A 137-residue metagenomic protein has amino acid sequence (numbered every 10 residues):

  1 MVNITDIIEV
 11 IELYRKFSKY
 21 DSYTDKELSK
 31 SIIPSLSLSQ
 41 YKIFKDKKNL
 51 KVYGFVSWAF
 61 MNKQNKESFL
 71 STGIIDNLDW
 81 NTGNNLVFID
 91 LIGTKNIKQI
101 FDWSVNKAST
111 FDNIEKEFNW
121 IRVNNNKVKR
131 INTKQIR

Functional and structural regions predicted by a protein language model:
M1-S29: Short amphipathic alpha-helix that is part of the acyltransferase structural core
V2-N3, K30-S35, K107-I114: Short linear motifs in intrinsically disordered
E27, L36-S39, G83, Q99: Short, well-structured alpha-helical interface segments that form or flank functional binding sites
S31-K47, F60-K63: A short helix-loop-beta-strand connector motif used in the catalytic cores of GNAT acetyltransferases and, in some
I43-K45, V52-F55, E117-R122: A structural signal for short, well-ordered beta-strand segments and their strand-loop junctions that often border
N49-V56, L86, K129: Glycine-rich phosphate/pyrophosphate-binding loop shared by adenosine-nucleotide-utilizing enzymes
V52-K66: Long, contiguous juxta-domain segments that are non-catalytic but functionally important
Q64-I136: Acyl-donor binding region in acyl/amide transferases
